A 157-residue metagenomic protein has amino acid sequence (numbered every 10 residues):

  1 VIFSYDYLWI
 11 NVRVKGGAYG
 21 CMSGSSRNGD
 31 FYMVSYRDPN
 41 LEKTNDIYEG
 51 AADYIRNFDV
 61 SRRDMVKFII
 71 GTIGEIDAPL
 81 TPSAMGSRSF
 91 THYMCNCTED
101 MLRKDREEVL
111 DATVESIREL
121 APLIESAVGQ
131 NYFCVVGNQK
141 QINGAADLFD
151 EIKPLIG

Functional and structural regions predicted by a protein language model:
V1-P39: A structural supersecondary motif
F3, Y7, P39, K43-G50 (+5 more regions): Generic recognition of stable, solvent-exposed alpha-helical segments in well-folded globular domains
F3-S4, G17, D53, D77 (+1 more regions): Residue-level marker of positions within ordered structural domains that often coincide with functionally constrained
L8, A18, F58-S61, A78 (+2 more regions): A general structural signal for well-ordered secondary-structure junctions
K15, A51-F58, L123, A127: Structured segments of extracytoplasmic/periplasmic soluble domains in secreted or envelope-associated proteins
S23-L80, I156: M16/insulysin-pitrilysin zinc metalloprotease superfamily fold
I69-G157: C-terminal regions of mature proteins
